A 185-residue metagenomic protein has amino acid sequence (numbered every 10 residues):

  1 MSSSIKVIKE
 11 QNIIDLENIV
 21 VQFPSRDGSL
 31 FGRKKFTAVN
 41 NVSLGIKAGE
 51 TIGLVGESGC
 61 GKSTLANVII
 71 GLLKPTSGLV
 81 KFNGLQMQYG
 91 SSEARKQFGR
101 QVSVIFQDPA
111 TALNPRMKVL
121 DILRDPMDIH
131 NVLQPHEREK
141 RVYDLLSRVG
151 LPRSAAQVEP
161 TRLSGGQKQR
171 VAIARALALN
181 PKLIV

Functional and structural regions predicted by a protein language model:
V55-G56: The feature captures the beta-strand-to-loop junction immediately N-terminal to the Walker
I70: Helix-to-loop junction immediately C-terminal to a conserved catalytic motif
G78-Y89, F98: Conserved ABC transporter NBD signature motif
E137-S154: Conserved ABC ATPase "signature" region
E159-L163, Q167: Conserved ABC ATPase signature
I173: Hydrophobic anchor residue at the start of the ABC signature
N180: Conserved catalytic motifs of ABC-family nucleotide-binding domains
